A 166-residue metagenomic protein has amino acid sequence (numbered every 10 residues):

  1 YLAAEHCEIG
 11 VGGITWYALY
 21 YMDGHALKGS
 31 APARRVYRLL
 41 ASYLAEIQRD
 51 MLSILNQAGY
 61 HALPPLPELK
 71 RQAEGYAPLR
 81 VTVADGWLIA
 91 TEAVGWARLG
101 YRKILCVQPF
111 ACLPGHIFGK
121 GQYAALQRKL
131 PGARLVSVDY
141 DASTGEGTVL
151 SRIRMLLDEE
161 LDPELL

Functional and structural regions predicted by a protein language model:
Y1-L166: An N-terminal assembly and electron-transfer interface module characteristic of large anaerobic redox and radical
